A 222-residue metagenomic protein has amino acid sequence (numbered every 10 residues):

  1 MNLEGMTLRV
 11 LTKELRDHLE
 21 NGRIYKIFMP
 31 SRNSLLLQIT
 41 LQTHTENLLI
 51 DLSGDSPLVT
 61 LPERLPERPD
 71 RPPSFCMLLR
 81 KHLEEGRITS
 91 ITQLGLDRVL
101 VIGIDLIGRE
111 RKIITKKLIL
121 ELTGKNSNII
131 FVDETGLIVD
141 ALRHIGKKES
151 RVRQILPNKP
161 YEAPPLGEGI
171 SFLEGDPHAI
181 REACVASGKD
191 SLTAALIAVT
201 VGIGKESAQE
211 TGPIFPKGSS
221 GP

Functional and structural regions predicted by a protein language model:
M1-E4, L173: Intrinsic-disorder-associated interaction segments
L3-E67, R71: A structured, charge-rich N-terminal accessory region that forms the first stable segment of a protein and links
T43-P222: Phosphate/anion-contacting hairpin/loop surfaces
